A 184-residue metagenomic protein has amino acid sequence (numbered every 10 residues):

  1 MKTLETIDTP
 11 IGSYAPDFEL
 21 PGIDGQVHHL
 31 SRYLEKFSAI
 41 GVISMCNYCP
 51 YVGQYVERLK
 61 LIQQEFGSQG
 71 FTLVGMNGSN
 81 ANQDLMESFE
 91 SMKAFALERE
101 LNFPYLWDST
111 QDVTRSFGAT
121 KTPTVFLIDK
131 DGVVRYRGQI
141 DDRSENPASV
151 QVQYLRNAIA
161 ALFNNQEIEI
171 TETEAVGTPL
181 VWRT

Functional and structural regions predicted by a protein language model:
M1-E172, P179-T184: Chalcogenol-based redox active-site neighborhoods
